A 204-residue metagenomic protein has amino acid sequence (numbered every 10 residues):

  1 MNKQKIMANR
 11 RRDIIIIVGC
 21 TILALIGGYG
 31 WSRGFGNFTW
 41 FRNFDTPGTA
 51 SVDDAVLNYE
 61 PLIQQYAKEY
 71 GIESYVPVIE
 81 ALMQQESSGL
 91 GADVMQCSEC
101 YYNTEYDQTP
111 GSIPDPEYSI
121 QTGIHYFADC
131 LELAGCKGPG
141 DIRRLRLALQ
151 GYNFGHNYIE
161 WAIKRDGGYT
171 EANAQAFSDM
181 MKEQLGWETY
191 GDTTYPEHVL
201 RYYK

Functional and structural regions predicted by a protein language model:
N2-L57, Y106-Q121, H125, D129-K204: Non-catalytic cell-wall polysaccharide-engagement segments
D45, L82, Q96-N103, D107: Short linear capping/connector segments at secondary-structure termini
E60-A67, V78, L82: N-terminal carbohydrate-binding/catalytic regions of secreted carbohydrate-active enzymes
A67-V76, K137: Short, charged helix-capping/linker segments at alpha-helix termini
E73-L90, C97, I120-I124, A148-N153 (+1 more regions): Short, functionally critical alpha-helical segments immediately adjacent to catalytic or ligand/cofactor-binding
E80, Q84, E99, G140-D141 (+1 more regions): Flexible domain-boundary/linker segments
G91-C100, T170: Glycine- and aromatic-rich loop/turn segments at beta-sheet edges
